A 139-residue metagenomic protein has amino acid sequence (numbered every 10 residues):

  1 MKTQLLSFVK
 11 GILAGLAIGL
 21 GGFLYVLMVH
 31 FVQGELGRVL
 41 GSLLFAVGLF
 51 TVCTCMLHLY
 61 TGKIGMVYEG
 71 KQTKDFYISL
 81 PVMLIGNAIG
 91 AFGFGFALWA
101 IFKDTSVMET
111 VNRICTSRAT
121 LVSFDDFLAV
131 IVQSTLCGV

Functional and structural regions predicted by a protein language model:
M1-V139: Alpha-helical transmembrane segments and their helix-helix packing motifs
